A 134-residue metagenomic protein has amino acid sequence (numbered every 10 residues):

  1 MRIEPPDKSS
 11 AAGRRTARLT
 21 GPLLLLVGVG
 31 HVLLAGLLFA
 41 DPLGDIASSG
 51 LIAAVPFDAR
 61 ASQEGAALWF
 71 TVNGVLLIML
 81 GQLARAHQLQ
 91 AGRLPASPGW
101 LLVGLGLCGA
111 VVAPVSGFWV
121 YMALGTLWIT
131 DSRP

Functional and structural regions predicted by a protein language model:
M1-R14: Short, Lys/Arg-rich, polar N-terminal cytosolic tail immediately upstream of the first transmembrane signal-anchor
R18-A40: N-terminal signal-anchor transmembrane alpha helix
G21-G28, G74, G99, G106: Residues within membrane-spanning alpha-helices of integral membrane proteins, especially the hydrophobic core/packing
L33-A40, M79-L89, L107, V111-P114 (+1 more regions): Structural signature of transmembrane alpha-helix termini at the membrane-water interface
F39-I46, E64-G65: A cytosolic-side transmembrane-helix exit/cap motif
G50-G65: Juxtamembrane membrane-water interface segments that cap and precede transmembrane helices
A67-L102: Mid-chain, well-packed structural core segment of small domains
S97-T130: Hydrophobic alpha-helical transmembrane segments of integral membrane proteins
